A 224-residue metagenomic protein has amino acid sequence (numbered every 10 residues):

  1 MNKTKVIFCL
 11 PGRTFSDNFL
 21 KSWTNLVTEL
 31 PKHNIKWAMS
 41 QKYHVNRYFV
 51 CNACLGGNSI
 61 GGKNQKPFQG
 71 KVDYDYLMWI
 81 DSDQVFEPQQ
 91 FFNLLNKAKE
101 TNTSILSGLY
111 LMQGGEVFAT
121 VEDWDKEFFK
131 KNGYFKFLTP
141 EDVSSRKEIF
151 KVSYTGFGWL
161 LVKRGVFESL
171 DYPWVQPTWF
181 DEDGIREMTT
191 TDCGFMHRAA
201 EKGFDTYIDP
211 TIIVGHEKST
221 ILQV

Functional and structural regions predicted by a protein language model:
M1-V45: N-proximal low-complexity "stem/linker" segments adjacent to membrane-targeting elements
P11, D83, L95-K97: Polar low-complexity intrinsically disordered regions
P31, K99, A200: Anion (oxyanion) recognition and catalysis
H44-G70, M196-H197: Short, conserved alpha-helix that lines the donor NDP-sugar binding/gating region of sugar-transfer enzymes
K63-V85: Short beta-strand-to-loop acidic/aromatic patch adjacent to the donor-nucleotide binding site
Y74, N102-T103, F204: Short, high-confidence coil segments that cap the C-terminus of an alpha-helix and link into the following beta-strand
E87-T178: Conserved catalytic core of nucleotide-sugar-dependent glycosyltransferases
S169-V224: C-terminal catalytic/acceptor-binding lobe
